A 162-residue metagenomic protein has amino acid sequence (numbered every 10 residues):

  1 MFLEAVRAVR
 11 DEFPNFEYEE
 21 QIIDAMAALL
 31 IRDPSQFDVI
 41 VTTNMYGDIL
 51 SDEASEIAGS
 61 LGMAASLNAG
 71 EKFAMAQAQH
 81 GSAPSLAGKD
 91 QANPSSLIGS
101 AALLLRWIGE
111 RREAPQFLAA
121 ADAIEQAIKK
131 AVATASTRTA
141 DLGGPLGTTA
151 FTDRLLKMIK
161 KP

Functional and structural regions predicted by a protein language model:
M1-A5, I31-F37, S55, G144-R154 (+1 more regions): Short glycine/threonine-rich loop-to-helix capping motif typified by GTGT followed within a few residues by an Asp-Pro
M1-D24, Q36-V39: Glycine-rich phosphate/diphosphate-binding loop of Rossmann-like nucleotide-binding domains
A5, V9, L104-W107, A127 (+1 more regions): Generic, well-ordered alpha-helical scaffold segments in large soluble proteins
V9, F13, I108-R111, P162: Solvent-exposed amphipathic alpha-helical surface segments
F16, E20, V39-I40, D90-Q91 (+2 more regions): Hydrophobic alpha-helical scaffolding
L29-A135: Glycine-rich phosphate/nucleotide-binding loop
A114-A119, A123-P162: Glycine-rich phosphate/pyrophosphate-binding loop and the adjoining helix
